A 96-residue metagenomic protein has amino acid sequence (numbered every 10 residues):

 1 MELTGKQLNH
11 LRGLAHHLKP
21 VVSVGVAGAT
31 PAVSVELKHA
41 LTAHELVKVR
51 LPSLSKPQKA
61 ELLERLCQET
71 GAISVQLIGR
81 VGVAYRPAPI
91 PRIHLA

Functional and structural regions predicted by a protein language model:
M1-A96: Positively charged, polar, low-complexity stretches
